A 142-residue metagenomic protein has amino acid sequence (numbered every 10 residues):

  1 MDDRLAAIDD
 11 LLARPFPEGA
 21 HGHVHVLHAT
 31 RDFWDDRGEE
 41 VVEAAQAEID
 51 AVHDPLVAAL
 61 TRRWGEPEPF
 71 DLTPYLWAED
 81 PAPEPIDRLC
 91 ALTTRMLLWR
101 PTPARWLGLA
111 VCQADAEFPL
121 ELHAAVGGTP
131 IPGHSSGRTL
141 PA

Functional and structural regions predicted by a protein language model:
M1-P83, A110-A142: Short helix/turn-capping signatures at newly exposed starts of structured segments
D87-G108: Aromatic/basic-lined ligand-recognition segments that form π-stacking hydrophobic pockets flanked by Lys/Arg to engage
